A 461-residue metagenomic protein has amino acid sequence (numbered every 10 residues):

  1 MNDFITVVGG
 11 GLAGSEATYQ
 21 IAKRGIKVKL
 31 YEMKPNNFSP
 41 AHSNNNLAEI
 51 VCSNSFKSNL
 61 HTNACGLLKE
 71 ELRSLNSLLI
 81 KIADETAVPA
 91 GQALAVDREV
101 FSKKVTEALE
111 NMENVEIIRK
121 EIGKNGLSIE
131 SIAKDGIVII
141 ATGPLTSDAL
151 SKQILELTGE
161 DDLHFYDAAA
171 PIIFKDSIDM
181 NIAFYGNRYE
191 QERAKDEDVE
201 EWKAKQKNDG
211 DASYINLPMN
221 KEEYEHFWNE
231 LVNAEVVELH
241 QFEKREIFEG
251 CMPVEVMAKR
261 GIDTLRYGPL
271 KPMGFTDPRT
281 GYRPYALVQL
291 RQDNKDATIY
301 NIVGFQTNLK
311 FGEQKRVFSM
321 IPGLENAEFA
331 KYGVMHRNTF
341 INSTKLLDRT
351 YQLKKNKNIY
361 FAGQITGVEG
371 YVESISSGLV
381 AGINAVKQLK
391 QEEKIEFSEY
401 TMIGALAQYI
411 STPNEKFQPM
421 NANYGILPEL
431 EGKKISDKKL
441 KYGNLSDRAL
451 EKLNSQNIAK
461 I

Functional and structural regions predicted by a protein language model:
N2-A13: Beta1/beta-strand and adjacent pyrophosphate-binding region of the FAD-binding site in flavoprotein oxidoreductases
Y19-K81, E399-I410: N-terminal FAD cofactor-binding segment of flavoenzymes
E49-S58, D84-V100: Dinucleotide-binding Rossmann-like beta1-alpha1 core, especially the glycine-rich loop that anchors the ADP
R98-I117: Helical element adjacent to the flavin cofactor pocket in flavoenzyme catalytic cores
N111-R291, D296, Y300-F311, K315-R316: Predominantly flavin-linked oxidoreductase catalytic cores and closely associated redox partners
N301-V368, I375-S376, I395-T412, F417-N423 (+1 more regions): A glycine-rich dinucleotide-binding beta-alpha-beta segment and adjacent secondary-structure elements that constitute
S374-I395: Internal hydrophobic alpha-helix adjacent to the cofactor/substrate pocket in enzyme cavities
M420-I461: C-terminal auxiliary extensions adjacent to catalytic cores
